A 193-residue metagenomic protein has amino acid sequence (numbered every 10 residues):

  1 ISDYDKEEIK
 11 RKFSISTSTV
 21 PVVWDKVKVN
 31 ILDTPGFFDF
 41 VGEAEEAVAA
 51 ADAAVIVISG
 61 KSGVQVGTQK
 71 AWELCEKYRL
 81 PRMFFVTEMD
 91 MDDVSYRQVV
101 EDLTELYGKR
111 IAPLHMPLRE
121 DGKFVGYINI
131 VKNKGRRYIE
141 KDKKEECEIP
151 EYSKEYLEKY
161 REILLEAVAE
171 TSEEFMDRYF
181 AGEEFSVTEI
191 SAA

Functional and structural regions predicted by a protein language model:
I1-I58, S62-V64, P113, E155: P-loop NTPase switch module centered on the Walker A-proximal segment
G60-A193: P-loop NTPase catalytic nucleotide-binding module
